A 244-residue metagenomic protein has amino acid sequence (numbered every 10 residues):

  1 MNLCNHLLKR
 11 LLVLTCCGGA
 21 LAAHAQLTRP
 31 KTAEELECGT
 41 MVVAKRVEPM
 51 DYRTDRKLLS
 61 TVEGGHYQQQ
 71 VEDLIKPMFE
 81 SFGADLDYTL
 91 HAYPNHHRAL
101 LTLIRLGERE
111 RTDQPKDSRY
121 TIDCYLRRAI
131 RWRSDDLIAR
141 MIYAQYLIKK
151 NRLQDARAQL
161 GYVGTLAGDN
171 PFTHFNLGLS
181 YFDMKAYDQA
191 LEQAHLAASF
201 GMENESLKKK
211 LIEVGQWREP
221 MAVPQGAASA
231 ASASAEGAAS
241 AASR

Functional and structural regions predicted by a protein language model:
A25-A84, A92: N-terminal leader/linker segments that initiate helical-solenoid repeat arrays
H97-R98, L137-I138, P171-F172, E205-S206: Helix-start (N-cap) detector for alpha-helical repeat units in TPR-like alpha-solenoids, especially tetratricopeptide
T102-R105, I142, N176, K210: Canonical tetratricopeptide repeat
